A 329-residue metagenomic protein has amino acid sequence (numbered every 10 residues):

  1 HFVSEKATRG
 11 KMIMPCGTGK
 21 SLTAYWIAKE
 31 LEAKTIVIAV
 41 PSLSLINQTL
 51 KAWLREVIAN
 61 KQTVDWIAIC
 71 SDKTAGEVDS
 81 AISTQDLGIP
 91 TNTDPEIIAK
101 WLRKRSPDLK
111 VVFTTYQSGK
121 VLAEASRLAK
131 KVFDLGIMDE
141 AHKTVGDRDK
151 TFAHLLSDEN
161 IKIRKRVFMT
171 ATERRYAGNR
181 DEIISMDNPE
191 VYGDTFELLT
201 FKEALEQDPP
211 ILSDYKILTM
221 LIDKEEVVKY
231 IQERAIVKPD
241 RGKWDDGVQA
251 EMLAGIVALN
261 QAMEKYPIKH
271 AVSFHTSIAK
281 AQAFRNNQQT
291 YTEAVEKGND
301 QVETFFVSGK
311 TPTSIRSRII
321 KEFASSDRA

Functional and structural regions predicted by a protein language model:
A7-A28: Walker A/P-loop
K11, A59-D79, G88-N92, T292-S314: Conserved RecA-like helicase motor-core motifs
M12, I38, S273: Hydrophobic anchor at the beta1->P-loop junction of P-loop NTPases
W26, E30-N60, D65-A75, Y116-S118 (+1 more regions): Conserved Walker A/P-loop ATP-binding site and its immediately adjacent core in helicase/helicase-like ATPase domains
D94-R103, E124, Q301-A329: Conserved helicase ATPase core of P-loop NTP-dependent helicases/translocases
P95-V132: Conserved helix/coil segment N-terminal to the catalytic DExD/H
Y116-S118, R127-F168, T172-R174: SF2 helicase catalytic motif II
G178-I278, Q282-T292: Interdomain helical connector at the RecA1-RecA2 junction of SF1/SF2 helicase-like NTPases
